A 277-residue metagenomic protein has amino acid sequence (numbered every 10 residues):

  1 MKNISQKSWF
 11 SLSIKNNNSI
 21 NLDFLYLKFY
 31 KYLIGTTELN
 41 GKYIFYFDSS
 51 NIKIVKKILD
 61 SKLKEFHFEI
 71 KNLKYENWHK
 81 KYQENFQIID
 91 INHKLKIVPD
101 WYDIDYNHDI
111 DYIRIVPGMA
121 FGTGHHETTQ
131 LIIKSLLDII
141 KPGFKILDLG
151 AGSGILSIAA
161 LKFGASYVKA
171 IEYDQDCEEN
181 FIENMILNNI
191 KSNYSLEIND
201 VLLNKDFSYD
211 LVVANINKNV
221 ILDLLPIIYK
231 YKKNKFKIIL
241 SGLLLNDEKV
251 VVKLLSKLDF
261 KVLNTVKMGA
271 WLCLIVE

Functional and structural regions predicted by a protein language model:
N3-Y106: N-terminal auxiliary segments of SAM/dcSAM-dependent transferases
I34, S166, D210: Short acidic/polar active-site loop segments enriched in Thr and Asp
I44, E69, K169, S195 (+1 more regions): A structural signal for isolated positions on well-ordered beta-strands in alpha/beta enzyme cores
K64-F66, H93, D109, S166 (+1 more regions): A short helix-to-beta-strand connector/capping loop
H79-K141: SAM-dependent Rossmann-like transferase core, predominantly class I methyltransferases with a strong bias toward
M119, T123-V201, K205: Conserved SAM/SAH cofactor-binding pocket of Class I
Y173-E277: S-adenosylmethionine
